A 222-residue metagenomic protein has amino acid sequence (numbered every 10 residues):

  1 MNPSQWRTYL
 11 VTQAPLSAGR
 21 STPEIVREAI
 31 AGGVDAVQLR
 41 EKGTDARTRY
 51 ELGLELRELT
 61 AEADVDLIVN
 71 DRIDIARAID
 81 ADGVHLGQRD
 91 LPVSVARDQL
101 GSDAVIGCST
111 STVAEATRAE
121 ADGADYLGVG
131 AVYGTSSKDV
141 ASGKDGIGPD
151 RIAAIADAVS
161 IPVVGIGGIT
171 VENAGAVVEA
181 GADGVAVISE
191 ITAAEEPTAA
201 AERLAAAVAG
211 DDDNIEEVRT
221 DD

Functional and structural regions predicted by a protein language model:
M1-D82, Q99-T112, T117-A124, A154 (+4 more regions): Conserved N-terminal beta1-alpha1 strand-loop-helix module at the mouth
S21, L91, S111, I147-D150: Short, conserved clusters of charged catalytic residues that mark active-site and nucleotide-handling motifs
D45, S102, K138-G146: Glycine-rich tight-turn/loop motif centered on a GG-T
Q88-D98, G128-S142, G168-A207: Glycine-rich phosphate-binding active-site loops on the catalytic face of alpha/beta enzymes
V113-K144, I155: Histidine/lysine/aspartate-rich catalytic loop segments that bind and position anionic ligands
K144, D150, A158: Active-site-adjacent C-terminal substructures of enzyme catalytic domains
P149-A154, I166: Strongly charged, low-complexity linkers/loops
